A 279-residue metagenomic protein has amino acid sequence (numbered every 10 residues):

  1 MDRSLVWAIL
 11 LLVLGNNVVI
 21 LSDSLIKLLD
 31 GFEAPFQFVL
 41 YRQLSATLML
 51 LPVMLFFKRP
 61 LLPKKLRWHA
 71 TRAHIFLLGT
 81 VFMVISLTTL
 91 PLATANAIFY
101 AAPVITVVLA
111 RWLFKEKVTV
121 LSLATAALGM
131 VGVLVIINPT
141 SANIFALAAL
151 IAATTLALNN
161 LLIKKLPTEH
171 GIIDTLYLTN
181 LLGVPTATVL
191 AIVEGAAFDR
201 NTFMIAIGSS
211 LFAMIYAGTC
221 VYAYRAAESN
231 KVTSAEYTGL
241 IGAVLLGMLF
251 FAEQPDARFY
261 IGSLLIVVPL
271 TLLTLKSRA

Functional and structural regions predicted by a protein language model:
M1, I241-A279: C-terminal-most transmembrane helix of multi-pass membrane proteins
M1-V13, V104-T154, T168, V267-A279: Juxtamembrane helix-loop boundary signature in multi-pass membrane transporters
V6-G15, M54, K58-V84, I144-A152 (+2 more regions): Loop-to-transmembrane-helix transition segments
W7-A8, F32-L78, T155-L158, Y177-E194 (+1 more regions): Transmembrane alpha-helices of multi-pass small-molecule transport proteins
I20, S24-K27, P35, L50 (+2 more regions): Transmembrane alpha-helical segments that form core, pore/gating elements of small-molecule transporters/exporters
Q37, L44, I85-F114, S122-L123 (+1 more regions): Specific alpha-helical transmembrane segments that line the substrate/conduction pathway and gating interfaces
T47-K65, T80, L128-A142, G183-M204 (+2 more regions): Membrane-interface helix-cap regions at the ends of transmembrane helices in multi-pass membrane proteins
N96-A101, L166-L182, A217-M248, R278: Helix-helix packing/entry segments at the starts of transmembrane helices
